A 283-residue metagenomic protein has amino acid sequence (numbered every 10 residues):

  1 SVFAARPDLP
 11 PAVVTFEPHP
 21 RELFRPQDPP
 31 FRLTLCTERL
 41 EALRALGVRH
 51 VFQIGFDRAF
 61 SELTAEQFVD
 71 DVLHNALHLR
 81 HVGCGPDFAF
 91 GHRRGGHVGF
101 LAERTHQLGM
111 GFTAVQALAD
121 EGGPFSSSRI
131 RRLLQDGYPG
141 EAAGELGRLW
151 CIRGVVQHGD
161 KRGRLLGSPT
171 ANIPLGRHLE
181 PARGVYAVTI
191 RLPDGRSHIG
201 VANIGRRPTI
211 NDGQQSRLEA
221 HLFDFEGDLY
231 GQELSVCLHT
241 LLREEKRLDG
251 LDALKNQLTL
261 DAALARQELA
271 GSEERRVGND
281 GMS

Functional and structural regions predicted by a protein language model:
S1-Q27: ATP-dependent adenylation/pyrophosphate-handling site
V13, Q53, A114-V115: A structural preference for short, hydrophobic beta-strand core positions in alpha/beta folds
P18-L108: N-terminal Rossmann-like or analogous alpha/beta NTP/dinucleotide-binding catalytic cores that position adenine
L43, V82, A142, V188 (+1 more regions): Residue-level signal for inorganic ion chemistry
A102-R206: Glycine-rich, Lys/Arg-enriched anion-binding loops that position phosphate/diphosphate groups for phosphoryl
G159-R276: Phosphate/ribose-recognition catalytic cores of enzymes acting on nucleotide-derived substrates
G278-S283: Short "domain-exit" segments at the C-terminal end of structured domains
